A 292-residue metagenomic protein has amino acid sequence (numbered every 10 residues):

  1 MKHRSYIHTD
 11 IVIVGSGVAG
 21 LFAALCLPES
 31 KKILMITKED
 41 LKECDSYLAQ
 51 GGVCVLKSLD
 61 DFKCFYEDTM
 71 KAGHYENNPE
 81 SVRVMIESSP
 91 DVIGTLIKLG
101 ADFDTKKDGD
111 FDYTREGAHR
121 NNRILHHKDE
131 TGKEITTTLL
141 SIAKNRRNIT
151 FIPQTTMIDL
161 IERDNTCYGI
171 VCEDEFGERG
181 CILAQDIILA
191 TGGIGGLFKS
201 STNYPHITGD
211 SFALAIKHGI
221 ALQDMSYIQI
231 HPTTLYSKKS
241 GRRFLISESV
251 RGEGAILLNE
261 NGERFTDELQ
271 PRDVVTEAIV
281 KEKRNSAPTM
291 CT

Functional and structural regions predicted by a protein language model:
I11-M35: N-terminal Rossmann-like FAD-binding beta1-loop-alpha1 element of flavoenzymes
G17-V18, D40, E130, I194-G195: Residue-level detector of alpha-helix initiation sites
P28-V53: Glycine-rich FAD pyrophosphate-binding loop
L41, L214, I220-T292: An anion/pyrophosphate-binding glycine-rich loop and adjacent beta-alpha core in soluble alpha-beta enzymes
S46-Y47, E76-R83, I93-D110, A221-D224 (+1 more regions): A short alpha-helix-loop-beta-strand transition element characteristic of N-terminal alpha/beta dinucleotide-binding
C54-M85: Glycine-rich active-site loop/strand segments that organize a redox cofactor
K98-E178, L183, A190, T234-S237: Conserved redox-cofactor binding core of oxidoreductases
L189-T202: Flavin (primarily FAD) binding-site architecture
